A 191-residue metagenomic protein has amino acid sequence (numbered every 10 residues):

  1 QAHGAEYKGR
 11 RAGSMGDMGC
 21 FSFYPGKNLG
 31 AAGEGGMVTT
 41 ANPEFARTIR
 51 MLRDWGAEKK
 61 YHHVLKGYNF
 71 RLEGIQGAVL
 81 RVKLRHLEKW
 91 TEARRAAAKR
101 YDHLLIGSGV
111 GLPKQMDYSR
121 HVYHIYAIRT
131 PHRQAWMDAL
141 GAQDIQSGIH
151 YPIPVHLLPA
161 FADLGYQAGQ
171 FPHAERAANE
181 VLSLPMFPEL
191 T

Functional and structural regions predicted by a protein language model:
Q1, Y24, E34, R50-D54 (+1 more regions): Histidine-centered beta-alpha loop that forms part of the nucleotide-sugar donor binding/catalytic region in diverse
Q1-S22, L29, P154: Conserved PLP phosphate-binding loop immediately N-terminal to the Schiff-base lysine helix in PLP-dependent enzymes
E6, A41-T191: PLP-dependent aminotransferase class I/II
R11-M15, V38, G165-A168: Short, hinge-like loop/turn segments at secondary-structure boundaries
M15, E34, Y126: Acidic, glycine-centered active-site loop in nucleotide-sugar glycosyltransferases
Y24-G26, F187: Residue-level recognition of the GNAT/N-acetyltransferase active site
N28, A32-M37: Glycine-rich phosphate-binding loop of ATP-grasp-fold ATP-dependent ligases
